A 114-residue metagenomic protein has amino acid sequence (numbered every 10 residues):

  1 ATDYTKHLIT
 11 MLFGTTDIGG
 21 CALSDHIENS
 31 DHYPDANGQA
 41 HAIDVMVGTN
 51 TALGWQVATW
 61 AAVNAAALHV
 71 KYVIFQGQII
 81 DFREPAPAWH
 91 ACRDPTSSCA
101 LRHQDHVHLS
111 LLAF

Functional and structural regions predicted by a protein language model:
A1-A86, Q104-A113: Secreted/periplasmic proteins that engage bacterial cell-wall peptidoglycan
R83-H103: Short, low-order "capping/linker" segments at domain edges
